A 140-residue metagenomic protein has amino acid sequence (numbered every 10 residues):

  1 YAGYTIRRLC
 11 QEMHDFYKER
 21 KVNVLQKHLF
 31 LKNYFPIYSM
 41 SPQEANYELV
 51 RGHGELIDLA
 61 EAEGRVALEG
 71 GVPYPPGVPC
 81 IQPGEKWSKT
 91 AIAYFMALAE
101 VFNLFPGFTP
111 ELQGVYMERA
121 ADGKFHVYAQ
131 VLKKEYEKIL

Functional and structural regions predicted by a protein language model:
Y1-L140: Non-catalytic terminal extensions of PLP-dependent enzymes
